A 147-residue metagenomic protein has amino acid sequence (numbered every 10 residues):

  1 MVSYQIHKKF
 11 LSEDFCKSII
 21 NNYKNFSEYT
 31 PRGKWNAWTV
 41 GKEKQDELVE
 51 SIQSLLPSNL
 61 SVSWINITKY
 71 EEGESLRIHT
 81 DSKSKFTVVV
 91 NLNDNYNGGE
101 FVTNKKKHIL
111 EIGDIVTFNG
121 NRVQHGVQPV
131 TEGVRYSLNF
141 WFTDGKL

Functional and structural regions predicted by a protein language model:
M1-L60, N66, Y70: Non-heme Fe(II)/2-oxoglutarate
P57-L147: Catalytic core of non-heme Fe(II) oxygenases with the double-stranded beta-helix
